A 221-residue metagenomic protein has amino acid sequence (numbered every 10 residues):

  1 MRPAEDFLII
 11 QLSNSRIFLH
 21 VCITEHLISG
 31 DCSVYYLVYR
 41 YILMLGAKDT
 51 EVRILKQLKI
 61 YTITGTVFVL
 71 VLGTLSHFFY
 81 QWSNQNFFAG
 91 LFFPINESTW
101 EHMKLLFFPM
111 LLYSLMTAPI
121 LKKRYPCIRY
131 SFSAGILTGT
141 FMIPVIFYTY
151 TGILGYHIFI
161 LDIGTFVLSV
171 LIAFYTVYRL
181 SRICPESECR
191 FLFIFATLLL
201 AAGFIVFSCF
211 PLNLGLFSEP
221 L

Functional and structural regions predicted by a protein language model:
L12-S13: Intrinsic disorder
V21-I23, V34: Short hydrophobic alpha-helical segments enriched in small aliphatic residues
R53-G65: N-terminal membrane topogenic signal
V69-Q85, I205-P211: Alpha-helical transmembrane segments of multi-pass membrane proteins
L91-K104: Short aromatic-rich membrane-water interface segments that cap or initiate transmembrane helices in multi-pass membrane
K104-T117, V167-Y178: Hydrophobic cores of alpha-helical transmembrane segments in multi-pass inner/ER membrane proteins, independent
T149-I160: Membrane-interface helix caps and helix-loop-helix hairpins in membrane proteins
S208-L221: Juxtamembrane boundary at the C-terminal end of a transmembrane helix
